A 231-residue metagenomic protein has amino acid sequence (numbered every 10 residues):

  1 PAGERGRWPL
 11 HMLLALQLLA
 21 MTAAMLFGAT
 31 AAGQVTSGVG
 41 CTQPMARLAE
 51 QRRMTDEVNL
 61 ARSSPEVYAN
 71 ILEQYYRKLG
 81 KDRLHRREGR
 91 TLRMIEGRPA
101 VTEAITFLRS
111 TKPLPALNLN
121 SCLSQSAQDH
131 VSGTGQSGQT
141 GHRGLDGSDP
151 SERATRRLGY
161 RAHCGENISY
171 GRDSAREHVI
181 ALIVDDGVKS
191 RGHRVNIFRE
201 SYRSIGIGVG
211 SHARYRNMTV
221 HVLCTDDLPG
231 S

Functional and structural regions predicted by a protein language model:
L16-A23: Sec-dependent N-terminal signal peptides
G28-A29: N-terminal signal peptide c-region/cleavage motif recognized by signal peptidases
V35-P44, T55, S110-T111, D226-P229: Anionic, Ser/Thr-rich low-complexity intrinsically disordered regions
P44-L158, R194, E200: Short, well-ordered surface patches within globular domains
C122-P229: A well-ordered secondary-structure block
